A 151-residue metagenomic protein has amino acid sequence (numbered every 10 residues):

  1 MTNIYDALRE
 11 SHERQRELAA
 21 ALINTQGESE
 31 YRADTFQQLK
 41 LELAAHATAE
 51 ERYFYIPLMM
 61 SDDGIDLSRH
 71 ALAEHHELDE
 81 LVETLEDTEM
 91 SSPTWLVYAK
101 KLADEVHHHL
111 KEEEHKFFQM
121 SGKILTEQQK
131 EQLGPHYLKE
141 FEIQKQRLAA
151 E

Functional and structural regions predicted by a protein language model:
M1-E151: Small-residue-biased structural context
